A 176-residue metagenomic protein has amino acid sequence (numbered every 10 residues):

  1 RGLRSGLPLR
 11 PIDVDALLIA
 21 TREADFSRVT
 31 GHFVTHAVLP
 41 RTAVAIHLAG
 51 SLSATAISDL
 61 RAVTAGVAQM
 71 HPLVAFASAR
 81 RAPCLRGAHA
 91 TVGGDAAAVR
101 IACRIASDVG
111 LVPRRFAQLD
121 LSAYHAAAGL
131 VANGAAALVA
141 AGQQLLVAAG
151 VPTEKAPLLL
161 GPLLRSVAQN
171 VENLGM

Functional and structural regions predicted by a protein language model:
G2-R4, D59-L60, T64-G66, R81-E172: Internal alpha-helical scaffold of NAD(P)-dependent oxidoreductase catalytic cores
L3-R81: Rossmann-like NAD(P)(H) cofactor-binding subdomain of soluble oxidoreductases
G175-M176: C-terminal active-site/capping subdomain that shapes the small-molecule cofactor and substrate pocket of enzyme
